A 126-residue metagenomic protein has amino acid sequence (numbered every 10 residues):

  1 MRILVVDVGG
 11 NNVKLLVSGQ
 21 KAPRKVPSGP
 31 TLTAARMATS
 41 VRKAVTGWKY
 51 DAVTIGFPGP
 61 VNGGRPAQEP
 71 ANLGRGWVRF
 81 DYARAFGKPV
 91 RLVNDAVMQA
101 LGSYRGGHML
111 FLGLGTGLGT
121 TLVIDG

Functional and structural regions predicted by a protein language model:
R2, K88, G107-T120: Generic beta-strand structural signal
R2-T39: Short glycine-rich, Thr/Ser-proximal phosphate-binding strand/loop in the N-terminal lobe of ATP-dependent enzymes
D7-N11, L112-G117, G126: A short acidic Gly-Thr/Ser loop motif
V13-V17, G59, L101, L118-I124: Short beta-strand scaffold segments in enzyme catalytic cores
V17-S18, P66-Q68, Y104-R105, V123-G126: Short amphipathic alpha-helical segments
K25, L92, F111-G113: Structural signal for conserved beta-strand scaffold positions within catalytic alpha/beta enzyme cores
P30-R42, W48-T54, G59-H108: Glycine-rich phosphate-binding loop and adjoining helix at the ATP-binding site of ATP-dependent phosphoryl-transfer
